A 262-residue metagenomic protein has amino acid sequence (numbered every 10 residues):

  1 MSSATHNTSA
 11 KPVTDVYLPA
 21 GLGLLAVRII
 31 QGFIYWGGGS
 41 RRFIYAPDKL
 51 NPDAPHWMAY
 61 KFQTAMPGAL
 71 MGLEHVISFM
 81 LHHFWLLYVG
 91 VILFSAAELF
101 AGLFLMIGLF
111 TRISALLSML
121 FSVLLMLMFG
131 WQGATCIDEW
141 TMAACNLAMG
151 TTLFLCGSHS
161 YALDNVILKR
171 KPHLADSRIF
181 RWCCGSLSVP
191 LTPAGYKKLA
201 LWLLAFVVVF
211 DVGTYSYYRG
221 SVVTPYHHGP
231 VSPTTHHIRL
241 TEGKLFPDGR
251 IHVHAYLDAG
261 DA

Functional and structural regions predicted by a protein language model:
M1-G72, I77-F79, F84-F94, L109-A262: Extended, low-polarity transmembrane helix blocks
A97-L99: Core segments of transmembrane alpha-helices that mediate helix-helix packing or line hydrophobic substrate/ligand
A101-F110: Transmembrane alpha-helix interface/packing and boundary motifs in multi-pass membrane proteins, characterized by
